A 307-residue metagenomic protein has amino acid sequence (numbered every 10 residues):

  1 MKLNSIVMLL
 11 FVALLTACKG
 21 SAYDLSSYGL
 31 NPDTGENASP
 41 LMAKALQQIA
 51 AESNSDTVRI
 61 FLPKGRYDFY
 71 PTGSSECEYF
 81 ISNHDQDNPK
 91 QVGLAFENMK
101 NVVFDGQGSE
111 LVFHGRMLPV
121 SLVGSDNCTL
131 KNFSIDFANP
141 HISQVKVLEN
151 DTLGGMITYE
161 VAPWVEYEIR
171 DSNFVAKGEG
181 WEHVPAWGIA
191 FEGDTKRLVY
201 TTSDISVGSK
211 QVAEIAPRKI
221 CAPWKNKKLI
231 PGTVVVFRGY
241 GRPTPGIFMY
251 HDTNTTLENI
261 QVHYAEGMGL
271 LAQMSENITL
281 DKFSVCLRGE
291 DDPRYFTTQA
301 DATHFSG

Functional and structural regions predicted by a protein language model:
S5-L14: Sec-dependent N-terminal signal peptides
L14-Y23: Bacterial Sec-dependent signal peptides at the C-terminal "C-region" and cleavage site
L25-I60: Acidic Gly/Asp/Thr-rich repetitive segments characteristic of extracellular carbohydrate-active and adhesion proteins
A43, Q47-E52, D68-V103, V112-K131 (+5 more regions): Extracellular beta-strand-rich solenoid/capping regions of secreted or surface-exposed proteins that bind or remodel
L62, V103-G106, C128-N132, P231-G232 (+2 more regions): All-beta strand scaffolds that present successive hydrophobic residues in beta-strands
R66, G108-E110, S134, Q261 (+1 more regions): A structural signal for beta-strand register positions
V145-S203: Non-catalytic, alpha-helical, charged scaffold/linker segments that couple or flank catalytic or architectural cores
V184-Y250, E258-E266, L271-Q273, D281: Long, low-complexity, polar/charged, intrinsically disordered or flexibly structured peripheral segments
